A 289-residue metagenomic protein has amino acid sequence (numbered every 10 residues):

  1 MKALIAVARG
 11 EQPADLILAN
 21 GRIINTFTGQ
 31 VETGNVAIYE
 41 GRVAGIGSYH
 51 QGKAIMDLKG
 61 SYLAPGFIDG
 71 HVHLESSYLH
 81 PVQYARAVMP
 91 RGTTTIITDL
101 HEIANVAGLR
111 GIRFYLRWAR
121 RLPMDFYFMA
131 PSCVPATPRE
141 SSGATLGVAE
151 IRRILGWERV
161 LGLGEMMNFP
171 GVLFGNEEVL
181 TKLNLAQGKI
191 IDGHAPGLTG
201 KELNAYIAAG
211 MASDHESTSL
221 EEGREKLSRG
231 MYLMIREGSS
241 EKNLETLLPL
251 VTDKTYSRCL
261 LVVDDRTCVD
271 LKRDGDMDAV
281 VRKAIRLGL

Functional and structural regions predicted by a protein language model:
M1-G66: Histidine-rich, glycine-flanked metal-binding segment
M1-V7, V82-I190: Divalent-metal coordination cores built from histidine and acidic residues
G21, G41, G60, H71 (+5 more regions): Divalent metal-coordination and catalytic microenvironments
S61-Y84: Di-metal (Zn2+ and/or Mg2+/Mn2+) metal-binding site signature of metallo-dependent hydrolases with the MBL/beta-CASP
G66-V72, I96-T98, F126-A130, G162-E165 (+4 more regions): Hydrophobic faces of well-ordered beta-strands that scaffold small-molecule active sites in alpha/beta enzyme cores
T93, R159-V160, Q187-G188, A205-S213 (+2 more regions): Glycine-enriched alpha-helix->loop->beta-strand junction motifs that scaffold or abut catalytic
E165-E221, E237-E241: Divalent metal-binding pocket/active-site signature
L250-L289: His/Asp/Glu-enriched, well-ordered alpha-helical/loop segment that forms or immediately abuts the divalent-metal
